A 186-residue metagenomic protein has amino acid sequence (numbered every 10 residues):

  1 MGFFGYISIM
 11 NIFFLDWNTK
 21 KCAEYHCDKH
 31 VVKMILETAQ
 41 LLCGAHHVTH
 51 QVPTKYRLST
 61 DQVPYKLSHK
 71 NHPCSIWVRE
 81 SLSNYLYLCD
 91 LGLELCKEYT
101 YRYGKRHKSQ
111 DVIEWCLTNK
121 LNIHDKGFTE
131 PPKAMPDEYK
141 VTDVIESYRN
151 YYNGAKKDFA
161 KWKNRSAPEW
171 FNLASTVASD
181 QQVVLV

Functional and structural regions predicted by a protein language model:
G2-G5: Residue-identity detector for glycine
I7-H107: An N-terminal structural lobe/cap that precedes and organizes the functional/catalytic core across diverse proteins
V31-V32, V48, V52, V63 (+5 more regions): Extended aliphatic helical segments
D111-L117: A glycine-rich phosphate-binding loop feature that marks nucleotide/adenosyl-phosphate handling sites
T118-V186: Aromatic-residue-lined binding/catalytic grooves and analogous aromatic/hydrophobic interfacial grooves in multimeric
